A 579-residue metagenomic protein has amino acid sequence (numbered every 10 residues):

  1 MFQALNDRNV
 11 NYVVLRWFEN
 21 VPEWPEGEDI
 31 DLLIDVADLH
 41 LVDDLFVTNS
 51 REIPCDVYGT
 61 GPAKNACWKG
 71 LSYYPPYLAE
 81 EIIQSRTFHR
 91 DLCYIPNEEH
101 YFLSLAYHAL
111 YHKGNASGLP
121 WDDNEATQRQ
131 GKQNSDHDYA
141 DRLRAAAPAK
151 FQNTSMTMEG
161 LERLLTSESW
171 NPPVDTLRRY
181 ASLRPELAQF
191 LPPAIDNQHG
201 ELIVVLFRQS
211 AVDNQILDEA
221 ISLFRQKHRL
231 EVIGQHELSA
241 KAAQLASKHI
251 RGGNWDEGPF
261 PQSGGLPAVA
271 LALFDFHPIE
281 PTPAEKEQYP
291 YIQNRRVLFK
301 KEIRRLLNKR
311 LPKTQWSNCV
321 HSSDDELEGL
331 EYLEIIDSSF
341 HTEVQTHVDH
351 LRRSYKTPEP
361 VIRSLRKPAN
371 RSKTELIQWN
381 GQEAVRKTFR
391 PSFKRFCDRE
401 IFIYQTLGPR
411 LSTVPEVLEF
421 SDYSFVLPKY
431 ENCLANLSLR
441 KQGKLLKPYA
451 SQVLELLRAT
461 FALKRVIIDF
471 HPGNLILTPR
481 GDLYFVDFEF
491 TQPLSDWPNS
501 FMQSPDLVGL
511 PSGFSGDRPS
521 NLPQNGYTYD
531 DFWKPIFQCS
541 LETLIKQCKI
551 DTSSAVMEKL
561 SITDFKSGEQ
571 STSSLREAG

Functional and structural regions predicted by a protein language model:
M1-E28, I34-G200: Conserved NTP-donor binding/palm subdomain of two-metal-ion nucleotidyltransferases/polymerases, i.e., the charged
A188-S364: Non-catalytic terminal and connector segments of soluble metabolic enzymes
N370-R399: ATP-binding glycine-rich loop module of kinase domains
F402-T413: Structural motif at the C-terminus of the N-lobe alphaC helix and the adjacent alphaC-beta4 loop of the Hanks-type
T413-A450: Conserved structural core of kinase catalytic domains
L456-T460: Conserved hydrophobic alpha-helix
A462-P472, L477: Catalytic-loop of the protein kinase fold
D482-E569: C-lobe/activation-segment region of protein kinase-like
